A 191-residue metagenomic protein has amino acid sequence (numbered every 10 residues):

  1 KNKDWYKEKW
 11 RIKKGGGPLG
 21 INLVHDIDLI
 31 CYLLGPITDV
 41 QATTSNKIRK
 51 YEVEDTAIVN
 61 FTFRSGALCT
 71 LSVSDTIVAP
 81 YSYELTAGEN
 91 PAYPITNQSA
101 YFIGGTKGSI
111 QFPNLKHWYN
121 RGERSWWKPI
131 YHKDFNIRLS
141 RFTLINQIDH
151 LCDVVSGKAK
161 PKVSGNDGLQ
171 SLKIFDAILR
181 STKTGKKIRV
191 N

Functional and structural regions predicted by a protein language model:
K1-Y51, A57-F61, G185: Predominantly a Rossmann-like dinucleotide-binding segment in NAD(P)-dependent oxidoreductases
W5, T143-H150: Generic alpha-helical secondary structure signal
G15-L19, F135-L139, G157-K162: Active-site rim elements
I21, N146, V163: Residue-level signal for the nucleotide or nucleotide-sugar donor/cofactor binding architecture
Q41-T43, S72, N191: Solvent-exposed beta-strand sheet faces enriched in polar/charged residues
K50-E54, R64-N146: NAD(P)-dinucleotide binding in Rossmann-like oxidoreductases
A57-V59, S99-Y101, G108, P161 (+1 more regions): Residue-level detector of beta-strand structural context in well-folded domains
R64, F112-P113, W126, H150-N191: C-terminal helix-rich "cap/oligomerization" subdomain common to oxidoreductases
